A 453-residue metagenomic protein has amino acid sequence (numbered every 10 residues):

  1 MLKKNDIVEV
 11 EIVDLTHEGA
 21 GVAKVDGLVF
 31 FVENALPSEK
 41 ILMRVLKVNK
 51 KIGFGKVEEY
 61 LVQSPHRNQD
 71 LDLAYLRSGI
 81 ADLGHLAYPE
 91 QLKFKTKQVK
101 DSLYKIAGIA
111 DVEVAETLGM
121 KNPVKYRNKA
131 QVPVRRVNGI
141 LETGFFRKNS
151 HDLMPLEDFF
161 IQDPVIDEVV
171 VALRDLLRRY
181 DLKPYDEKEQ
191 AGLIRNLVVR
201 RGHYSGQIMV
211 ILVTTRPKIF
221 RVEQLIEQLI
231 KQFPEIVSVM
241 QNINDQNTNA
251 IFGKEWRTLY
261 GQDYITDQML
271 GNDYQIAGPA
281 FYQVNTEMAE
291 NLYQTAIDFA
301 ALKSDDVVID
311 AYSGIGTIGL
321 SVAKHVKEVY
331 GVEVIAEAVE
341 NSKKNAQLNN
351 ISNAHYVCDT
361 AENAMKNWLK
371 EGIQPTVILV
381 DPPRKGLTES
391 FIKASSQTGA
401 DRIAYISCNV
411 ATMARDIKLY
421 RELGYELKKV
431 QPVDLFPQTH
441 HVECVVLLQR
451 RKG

Functional and structural regions predicted by a protein language model:
M1-A74, A107, H355: Terminal RNA-binding accessory module
L2-E9, H17, P217, R221-G453: Rossmann-like S-adenosyl-L-methionine
G21-D26, G144-K148, I211-V213, S342: Short, acidic/hydrophobic/Gly-rich beta-strand patch recurrent on exposed beta strands that often constitutes part
L61-Q69, L73-P184, Y204: Extended interfacial segments that mediate partner engagement and assembly in macromolecular machines
A115-N122, E187, N196, P432-L435: Short, solvent-exposed loop/turn elements at beta->coil junctions and helix N-caps that rim active or binding pockets
L153-R195, R216-M240: Internal alpha/beta scaffold segment
V198-G202, I208-K218: Carbohydrate-binding surface patches
